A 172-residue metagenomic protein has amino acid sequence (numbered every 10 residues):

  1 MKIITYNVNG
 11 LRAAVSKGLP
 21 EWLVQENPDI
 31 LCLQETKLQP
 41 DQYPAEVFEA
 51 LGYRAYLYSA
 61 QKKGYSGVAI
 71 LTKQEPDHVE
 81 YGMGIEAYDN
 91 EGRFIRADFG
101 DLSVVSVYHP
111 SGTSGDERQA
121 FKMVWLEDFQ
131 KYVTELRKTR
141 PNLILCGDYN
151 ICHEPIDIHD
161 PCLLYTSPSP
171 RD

Functional and structural regions predicted by a protein language model:
M1-N9, D101-T113, C146: Active-site-proximal beta-strand elements of phosphoester/diester hydrolases
K2-R12, W22, E26, P40-Y56: Internal alpha/beta domain cores that form substrate/cofactor-binding pockets in large enzymes and binding proteins
N7, L23-D41, V104, V133-P155: Active-site beta-strand/loop signature of hydrolases that rely on acidic residues for catalysis
T36-Q39, P44-G112: Structured beta-strand-rich core segments of catalytic domains in phosphoester-bond hydrolases
I85, P110-L126, L164: Surface-exposed cleft-lining segments at the edges of enzyme active sites
Q119-R140: A long, amphipathic alpha-helix that forms part of the scaffold/cap immediately adjacent to metal-dependent active
I158-L163: Surface-exposed, charge/polar-rich loops and edge strands
Y165-D172: Conserved small/polar residues in nucleotide/adenosyl-binding loops
